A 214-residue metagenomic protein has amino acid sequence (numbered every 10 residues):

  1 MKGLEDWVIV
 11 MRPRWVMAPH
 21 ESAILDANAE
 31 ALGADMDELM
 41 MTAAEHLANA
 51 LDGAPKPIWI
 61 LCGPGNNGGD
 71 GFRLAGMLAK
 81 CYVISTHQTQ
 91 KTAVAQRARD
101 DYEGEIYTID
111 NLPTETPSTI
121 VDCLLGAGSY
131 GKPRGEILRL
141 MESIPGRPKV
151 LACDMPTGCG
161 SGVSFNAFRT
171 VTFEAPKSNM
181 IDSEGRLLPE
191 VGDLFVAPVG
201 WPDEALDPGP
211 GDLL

Functional and structural regions predicted by a protein language model:
K2-A23, S118-L214: YjeF_N-associated NAD(P)HX repair module
K2-L61: An N-terminal, well-structured beta->alpha segment
A27, A31, E45, N49-G53 (+4 more regions): Generic secondary-structure signature for well-ordered alpha-helical cores
E45-G126, K132-L151: Nucleotide and nucleotide-moiety/phosphate-recognizing core
